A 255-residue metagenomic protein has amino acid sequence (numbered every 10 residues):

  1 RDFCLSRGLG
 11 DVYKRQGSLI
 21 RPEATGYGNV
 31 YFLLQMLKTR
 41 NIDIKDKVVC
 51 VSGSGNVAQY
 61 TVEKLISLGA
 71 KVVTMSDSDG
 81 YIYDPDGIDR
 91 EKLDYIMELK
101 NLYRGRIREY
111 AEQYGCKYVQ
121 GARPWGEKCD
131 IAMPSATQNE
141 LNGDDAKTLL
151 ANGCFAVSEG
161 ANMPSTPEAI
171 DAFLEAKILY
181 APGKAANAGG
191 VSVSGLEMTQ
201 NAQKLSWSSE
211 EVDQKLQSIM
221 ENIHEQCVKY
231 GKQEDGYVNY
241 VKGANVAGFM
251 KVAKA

Functional and structural regions predicted by a protein language model:
D2-L9, Y13: Single conserved hydrophobic/aromatic residue that forms the stacking wall/gate of nucleotide- or nucleobase-binding
R15-E23, Y27-K128: Glycine-rich phosphate/diphosphate-binding loop of Rossmann-like nucleotide-binding domains
Q16-S18, P22, K47, P85-D86 (+9 more regions): Surface-exposed loop/turn and secondary-structure junction residues enriched for glycine/proline
L19-E23, V51-G55, L65, D86 (+10 more regions): Hydrophobic alpha-helical scaffolding
E23, Y27, D43-K47, V51 (+11 more regions): Conserved structured core elements
G28-Q35, T39, Y60, K64 (+14 more regions): Alpha-helical scaffold segments in soluble metabolic enzymes
G80-Y180, A185: Rossmann-like adenosine-cofactor binding region
L150-A255: Adenosine-phosphate binding glycine-rich loop
